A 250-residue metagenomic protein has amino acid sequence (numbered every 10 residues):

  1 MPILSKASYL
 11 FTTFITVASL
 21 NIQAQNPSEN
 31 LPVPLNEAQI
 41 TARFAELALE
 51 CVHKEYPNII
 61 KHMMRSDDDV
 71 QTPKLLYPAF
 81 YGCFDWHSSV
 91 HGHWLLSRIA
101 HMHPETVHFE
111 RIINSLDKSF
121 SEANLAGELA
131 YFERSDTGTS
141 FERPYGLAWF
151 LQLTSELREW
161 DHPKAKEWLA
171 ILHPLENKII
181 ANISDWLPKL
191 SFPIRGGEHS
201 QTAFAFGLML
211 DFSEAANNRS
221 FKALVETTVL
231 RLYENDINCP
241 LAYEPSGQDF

Functional and structural regions predicted by a protein language model:
M1-L10: Bacterial N-terminal signal peptides that target proteins for export
Y9-S19: Bacterial N-terminal signal peptides
I22-A24: Boundary at the C-terminal end of the N-terminal hydrophobic targeting segment
N26-Y81: Low-complexity, Ser/Thr/Pro/Gly-enriched N-terminal "stalk/linker" regions
E50, K54, R98-H101, E156-E159 (+3 more regions): Positions within ordered alpha-helical repeat solenoids
L75-P78, G82, V90, S97-M209: Extended ligand-binding groove/face enriched in aromatic
H87: Metallocofactor- and cofactor-centric catalytic cores in central/energy metabolism, strongly enriched
I179-D249: Loop-centered beta-sheet repeat module
